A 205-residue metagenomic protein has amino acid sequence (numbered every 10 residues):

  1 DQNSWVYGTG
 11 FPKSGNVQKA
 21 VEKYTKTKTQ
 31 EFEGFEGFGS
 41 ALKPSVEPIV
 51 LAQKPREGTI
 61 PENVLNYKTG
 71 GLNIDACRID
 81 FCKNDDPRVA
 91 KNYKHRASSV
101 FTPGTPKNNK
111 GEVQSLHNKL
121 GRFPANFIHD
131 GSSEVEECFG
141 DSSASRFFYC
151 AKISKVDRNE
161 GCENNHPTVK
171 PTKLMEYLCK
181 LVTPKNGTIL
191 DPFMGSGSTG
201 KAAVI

Functional and structural regions predicted by a protein language model:
D1-I205: Core catalytic lobe of class I
